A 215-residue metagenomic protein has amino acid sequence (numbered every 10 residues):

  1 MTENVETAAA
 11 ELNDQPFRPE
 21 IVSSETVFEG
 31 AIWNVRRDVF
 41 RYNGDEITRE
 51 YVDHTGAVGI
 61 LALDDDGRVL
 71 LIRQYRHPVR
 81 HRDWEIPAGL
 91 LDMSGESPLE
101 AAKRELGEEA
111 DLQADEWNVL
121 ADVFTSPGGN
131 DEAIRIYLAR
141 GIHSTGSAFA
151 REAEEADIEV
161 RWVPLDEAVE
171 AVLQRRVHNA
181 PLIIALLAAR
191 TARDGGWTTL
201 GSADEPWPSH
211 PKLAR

Functional and structural regions predicted by a protein language model:
T2-E6, P16, V52-H54, G59-R104 (+2 more regions): Conserved Nudix-box catalytic region and its N-terminal flanking loop in Nudix hydrolases and closely related
T2-P19, R82, V119, P127-N130 (+1 more regions): Nudix hydrolase/Nudix homology domain
V22-L61, D65-D66: Acidic, metal-coordinating catalytic segment for phosphate/diphosphate chemistry, firing primarily on the Nudix
S23-V27, A121-S126: Short, solvent-exposed loop/turn elements at beta->coil junctions and helix N-caps that rim active or binding pockets
E29, N34, G56, N130-A133 (+1 more regions): A generic structural signal for well-ordered coil/turn residues at beta-strand boundaries that shape enzyme active-site
R36-N43, S126-G146, R161: Active-site-adjacent beta-strand/loop module that shapes the phosphate/pyrophosphate-binding cleft
N43, D64-D66, Y75, G95 (+2 more regions): Short loop segments at secondary-structure junctions
P98, E109-L120, N130-D131, G146: Short, structured loop/turn "capping" segments at alpha-beta junctions
